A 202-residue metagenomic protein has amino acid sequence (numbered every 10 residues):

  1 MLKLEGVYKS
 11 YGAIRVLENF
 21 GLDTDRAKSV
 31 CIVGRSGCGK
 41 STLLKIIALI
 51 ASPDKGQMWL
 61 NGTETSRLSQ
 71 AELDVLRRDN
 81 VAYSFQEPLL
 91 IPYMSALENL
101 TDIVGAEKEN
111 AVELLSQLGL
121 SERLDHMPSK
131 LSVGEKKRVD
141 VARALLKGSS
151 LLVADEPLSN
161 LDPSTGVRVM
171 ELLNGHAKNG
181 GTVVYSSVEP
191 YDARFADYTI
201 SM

Functional and structural regions predicted by a protein language model:
A48: Helix-to-loop junction immediately C-terminal to a conserved catalytic motif
G56-E64: Conserved ABC transporter NBD signature motif
E64, K108-R123: Conserved ABC ATPase "signature" region
T65-A82: ABC ATPase NBD coupling module
M127-L131, E135: Conserved ABC ATPase signature
V141: Hydrophobic anchor residue at the start of the ABC signature
L152-D155: Catalytic Walker B motif of ABC-type/P-loop ATPase nucleotide-binding domains
